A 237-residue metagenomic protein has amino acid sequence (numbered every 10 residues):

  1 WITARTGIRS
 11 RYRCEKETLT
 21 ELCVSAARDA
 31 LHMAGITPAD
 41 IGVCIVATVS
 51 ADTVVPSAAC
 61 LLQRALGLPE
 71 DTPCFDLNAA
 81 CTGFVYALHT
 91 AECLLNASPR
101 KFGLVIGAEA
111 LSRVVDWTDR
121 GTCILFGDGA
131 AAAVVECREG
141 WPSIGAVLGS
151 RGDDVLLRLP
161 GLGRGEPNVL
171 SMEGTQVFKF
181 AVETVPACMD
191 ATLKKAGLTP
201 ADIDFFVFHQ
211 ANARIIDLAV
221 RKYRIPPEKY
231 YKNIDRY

Functional and structural regions predicted by a protein language model:
W1-K16, W117-E183, A187-A191: Condensing-enzyme catalytic core mediating Claisen C-C bond formation in acyl metabolism
W1-R5, R9-E21, V49-F102, R221-Y237: Conserved catalytic cysteine-centered active-site region of acyl-thioester-dependent Claisen-condensing enzymes
I2, A30, I41-C44, L62 (+4 more regions): Buried hydrophobic positions in well-ordered alpha/beta secondary-structure cores of metabolic enzymes
A26-G42, A187-D204: Phosphate/pyrophosphate-binding loops at sites that engage ATP/ADP/AMP, CoA/4′-phosphopantetheine, polyphosphate
G42-V49, F206-V207, N233: Short glycine-rich or small-residue beta-strand-to-loop segments that form or flank ligand, phosphate, metal/Fe-S
A47, N78, F102-E109, G127 (+2 more regions): Short beta-strand segments
L94-G129: Flexible, glycine-rich active-site loops centered on histidine and acidic residues that chelate a metal or position
A181-P186, P200, D204-Y223: Active-site pocket-lining segment
